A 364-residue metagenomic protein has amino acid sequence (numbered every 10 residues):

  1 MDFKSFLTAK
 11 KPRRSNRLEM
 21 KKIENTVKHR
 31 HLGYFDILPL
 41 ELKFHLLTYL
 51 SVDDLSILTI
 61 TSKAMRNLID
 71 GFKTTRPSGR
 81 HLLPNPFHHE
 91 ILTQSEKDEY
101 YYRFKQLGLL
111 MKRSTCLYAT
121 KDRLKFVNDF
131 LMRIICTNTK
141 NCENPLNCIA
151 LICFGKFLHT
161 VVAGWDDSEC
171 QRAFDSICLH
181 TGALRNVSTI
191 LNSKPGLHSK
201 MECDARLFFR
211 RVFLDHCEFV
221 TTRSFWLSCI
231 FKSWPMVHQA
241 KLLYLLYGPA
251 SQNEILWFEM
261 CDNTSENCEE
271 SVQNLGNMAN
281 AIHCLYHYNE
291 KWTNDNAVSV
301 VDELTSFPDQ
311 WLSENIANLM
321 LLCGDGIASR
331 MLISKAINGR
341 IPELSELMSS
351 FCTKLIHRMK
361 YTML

Functional and structural regions predicted by a protein language model:
M1-I37, H81: CRL adaptor-proximal regions
K4-K10, E41, I134, I177 (+1 more regions): Intrinsically disordered, low-complexity segments
R17-I23, L38-K43, T305-F307, M320-D325: Short amphipathic alpha-helical segments, especially helix-boundary/capping motifs
E24-A64: N-terminal Skp1-binding subsegment of the F-box domain
L32, D53, D70, A328 (+1 more regions): Conserved, well-structured beta-alpha core segment at the onset of a catalytic domain
L50, D54, R66-I69, K73-P77 (+2 more regions): Eukaryotic basic, amphipathic alpha-helical target segments in cytosolic regions
L58-L68, S78-P86: Short amphipathic alpha-helical segments embedded in low-complexity Lys/Glu-rich regions
P77-L364: Substrate-receptor adaptors of ubiquitin E3 ligases
